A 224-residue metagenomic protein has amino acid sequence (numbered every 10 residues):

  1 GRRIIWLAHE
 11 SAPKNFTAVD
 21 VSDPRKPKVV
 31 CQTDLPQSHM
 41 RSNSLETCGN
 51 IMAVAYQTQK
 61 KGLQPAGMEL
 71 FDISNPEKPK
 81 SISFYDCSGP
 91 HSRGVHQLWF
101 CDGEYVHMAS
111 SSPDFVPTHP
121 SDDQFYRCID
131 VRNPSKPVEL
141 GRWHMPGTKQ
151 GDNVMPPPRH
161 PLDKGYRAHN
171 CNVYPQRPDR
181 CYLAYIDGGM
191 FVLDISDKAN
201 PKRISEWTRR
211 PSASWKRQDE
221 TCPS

Functional and structural regions predicted by a protein language model:
G1-S224: Feature marking well-ordered beta-strand scaffolds used for ligand recognition
